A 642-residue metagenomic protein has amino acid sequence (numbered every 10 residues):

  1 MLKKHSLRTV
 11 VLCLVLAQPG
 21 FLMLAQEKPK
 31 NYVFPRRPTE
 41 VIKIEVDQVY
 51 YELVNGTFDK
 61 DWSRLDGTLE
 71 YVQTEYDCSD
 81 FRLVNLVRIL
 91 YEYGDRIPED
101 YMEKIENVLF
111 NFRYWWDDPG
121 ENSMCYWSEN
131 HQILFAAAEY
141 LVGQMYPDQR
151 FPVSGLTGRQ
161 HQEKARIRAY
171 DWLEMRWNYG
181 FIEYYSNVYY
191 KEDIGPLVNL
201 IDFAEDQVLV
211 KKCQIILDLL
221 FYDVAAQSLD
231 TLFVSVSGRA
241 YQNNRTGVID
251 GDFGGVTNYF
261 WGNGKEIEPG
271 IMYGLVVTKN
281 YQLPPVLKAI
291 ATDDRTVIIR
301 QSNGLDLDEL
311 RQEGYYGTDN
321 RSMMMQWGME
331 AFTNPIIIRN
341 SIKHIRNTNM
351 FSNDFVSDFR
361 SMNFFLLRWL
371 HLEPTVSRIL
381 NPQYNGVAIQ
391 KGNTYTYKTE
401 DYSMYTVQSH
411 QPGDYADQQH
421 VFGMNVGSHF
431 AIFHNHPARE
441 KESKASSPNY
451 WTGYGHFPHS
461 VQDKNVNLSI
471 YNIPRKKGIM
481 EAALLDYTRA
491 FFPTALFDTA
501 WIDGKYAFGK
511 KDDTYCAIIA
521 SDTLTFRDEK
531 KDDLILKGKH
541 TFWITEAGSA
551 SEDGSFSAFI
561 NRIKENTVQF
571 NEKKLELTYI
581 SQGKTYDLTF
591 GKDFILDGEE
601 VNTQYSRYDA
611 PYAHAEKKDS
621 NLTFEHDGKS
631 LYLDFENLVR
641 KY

Functional and structural regions predicted by a protein language model:
M1-Q26: Bacterial Sec-dependent N-terminal signal peptides
Q26-L134, P147, L156, Q160-A169 (+2 more regions): Ser/Thr/Asn(+Pro)-rich, low-complexity disordered segments
C78-L90, W115-W127, D171-Y190, Y222-G247: Charged/polar, low-hydrophobicity segments characteristic of intrinsically disordered regions and flexible loops
R88-E92, Y140-M145, G195-F203: Short glycine/serine- and small hydrophobic-enriched flexible loop segments
I133-A137, L141: Non-catalytic amphipathic alpha-helical adaptor/oligomerization segments
R159-Q227: Internal, well-ordered domain-core segments that constitute the primary functional module of diverse proteins
V198, Q207-K279: Extended amphipathic alpha-helical segments with heptad-repeat/coiled-coil character used for oligomerization, fusion
